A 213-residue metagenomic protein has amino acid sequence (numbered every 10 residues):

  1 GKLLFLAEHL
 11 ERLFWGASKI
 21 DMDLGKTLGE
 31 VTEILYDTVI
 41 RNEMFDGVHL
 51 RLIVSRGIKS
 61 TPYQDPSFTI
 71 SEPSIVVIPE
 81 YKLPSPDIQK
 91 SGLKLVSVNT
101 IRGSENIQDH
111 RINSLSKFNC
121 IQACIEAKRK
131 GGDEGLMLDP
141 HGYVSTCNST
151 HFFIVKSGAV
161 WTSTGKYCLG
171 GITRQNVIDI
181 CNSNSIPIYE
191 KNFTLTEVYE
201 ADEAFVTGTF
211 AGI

Functional and structural regions predicted by a protein language model:
G1-L136, P140, I178-I213: Conserved alpha/beta cores of soluble small-molecule-handling proteins
G135-L136, Y143-G165, G170: Glycine- and Gly-Pro-enriched alpha-helical subdomains that act as flexible, kink-prone "lid/hinge" or packing modules
G171-N176: Feature captures the catalytic cores and cofactor-binding loops of soluble hydro-lyases/lyases that act on carboxylate
